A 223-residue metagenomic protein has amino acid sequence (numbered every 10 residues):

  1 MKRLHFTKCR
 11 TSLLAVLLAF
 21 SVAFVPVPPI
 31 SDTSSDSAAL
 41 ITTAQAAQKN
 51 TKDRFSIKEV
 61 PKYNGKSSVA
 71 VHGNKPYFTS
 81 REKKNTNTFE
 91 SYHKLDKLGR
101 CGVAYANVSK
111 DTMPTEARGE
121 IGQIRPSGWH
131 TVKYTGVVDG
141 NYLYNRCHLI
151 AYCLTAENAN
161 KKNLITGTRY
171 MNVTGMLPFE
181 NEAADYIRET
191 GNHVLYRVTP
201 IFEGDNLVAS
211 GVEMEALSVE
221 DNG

Functional and structural regions predicted by a protein language model:
L4-D32: Sec-dependent N-terminal signal peptides of Gram-positive bacterial secreted proteins and lipoproteins
K8, S12, S34, T43-A44 (+2 more regions): N-terminal compositionally biased, intrinsically disordered segments and leader/signal-like regions
A23-Q48: Sec-dependent signal peptide cleavage junction
P28-S31, Y63, G128: Intrinsically disordered, low-complexity segments enriched in proline/serine/threonine
A46-K94: N-terminal module-boundary/linker segments of secreted carbohydrate-active enzymes
F78-G223: Domain-level detector of nuclease and nuclease-like folds in predominantly extracellular/periplasmic contexts
